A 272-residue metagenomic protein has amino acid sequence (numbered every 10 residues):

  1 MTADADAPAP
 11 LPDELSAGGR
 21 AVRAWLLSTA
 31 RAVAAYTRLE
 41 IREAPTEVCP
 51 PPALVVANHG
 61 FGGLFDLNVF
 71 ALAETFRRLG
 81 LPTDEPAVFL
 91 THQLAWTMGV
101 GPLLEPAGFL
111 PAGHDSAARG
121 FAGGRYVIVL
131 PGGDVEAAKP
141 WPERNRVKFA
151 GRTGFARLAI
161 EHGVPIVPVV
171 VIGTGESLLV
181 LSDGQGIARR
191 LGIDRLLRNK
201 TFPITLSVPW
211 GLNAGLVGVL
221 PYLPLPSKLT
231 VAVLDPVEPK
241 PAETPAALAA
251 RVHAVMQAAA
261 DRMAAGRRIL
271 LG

Functional and structural regions predicted by a protein language model:
M1-S116, G184, D261-G272: Membrane-anchoring hydrophobic helices of lipid-metabolizing enzymes
T2-L26, R119-G272: Non-catalytic C-terminal accessory region of glycerolipid acyltransferases and related lyso-lipid remodeling enzymes
